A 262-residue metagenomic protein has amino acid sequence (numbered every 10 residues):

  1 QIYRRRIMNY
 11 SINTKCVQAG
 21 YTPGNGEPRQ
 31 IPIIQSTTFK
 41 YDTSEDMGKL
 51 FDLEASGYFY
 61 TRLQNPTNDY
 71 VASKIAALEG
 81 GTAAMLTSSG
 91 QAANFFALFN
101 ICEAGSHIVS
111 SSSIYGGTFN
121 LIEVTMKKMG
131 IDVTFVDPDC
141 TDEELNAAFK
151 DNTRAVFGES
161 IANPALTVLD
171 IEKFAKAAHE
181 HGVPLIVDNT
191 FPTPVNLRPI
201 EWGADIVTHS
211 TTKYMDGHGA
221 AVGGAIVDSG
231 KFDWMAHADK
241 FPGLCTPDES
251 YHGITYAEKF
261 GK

Functional and structural regions predicted by a protein language model:
Q1-I7: Short, Lys/Arg-enriched N-terminal segments with co-localized hydrophobic residues within the first ~10-30 amino acids
R6, T37, M47, E54-S56 (+6 more regions): A general marker of short, structured functional hotspots
N9, E27, D52, L78 (+2 more regions): A generic structural signal for short, solvent-exposed coil/turn residues that cap or connect secondary-structure
N9-N65, S73: N-terminal "arm"/small-domain region of PLP-dependent enzymes with the aminotransferase-like
N13-T22, A84-K262: Conserved PLP-enzyme active-site core in the AAT-like
N25-I33, F51-L53, E79-G80, C102 (+2 more regions): Short, mixed-charge, low-aromatic patches
T43-F95, G117-T125: Conserved N-terminal alpha-helix of the aminotransferase class I/II PLP-enzyme fold
